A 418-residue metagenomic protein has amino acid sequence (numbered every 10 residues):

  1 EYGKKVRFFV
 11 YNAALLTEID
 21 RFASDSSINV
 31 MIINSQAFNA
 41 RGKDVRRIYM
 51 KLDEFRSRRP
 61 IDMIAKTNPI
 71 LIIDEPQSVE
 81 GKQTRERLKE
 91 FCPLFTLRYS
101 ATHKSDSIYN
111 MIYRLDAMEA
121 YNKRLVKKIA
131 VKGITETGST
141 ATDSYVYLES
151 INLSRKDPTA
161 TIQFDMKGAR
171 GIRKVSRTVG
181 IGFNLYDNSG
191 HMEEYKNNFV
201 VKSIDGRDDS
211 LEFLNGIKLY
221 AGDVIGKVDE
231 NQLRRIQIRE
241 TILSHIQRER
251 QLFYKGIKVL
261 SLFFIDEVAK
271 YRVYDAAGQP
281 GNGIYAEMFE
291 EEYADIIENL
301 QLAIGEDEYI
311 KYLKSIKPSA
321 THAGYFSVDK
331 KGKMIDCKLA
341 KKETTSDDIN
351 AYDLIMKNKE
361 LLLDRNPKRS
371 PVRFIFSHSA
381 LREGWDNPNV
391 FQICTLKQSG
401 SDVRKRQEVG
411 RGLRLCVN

Functional and structural regions predicted by a protein language model:
E1-I33, F38-K43, R47, E54-L71 (+3 more regions): Conserved C-terminal RecA-like helicase domain
S27-N29, T67-N68, C92-F95, K123-I129 (+1 more regions): Short glycine-/polar-rich loops that comprise or flank the Walker A/P-loop and associated switch/sensor motifs
N39, V79-E80, S105-D106, L415: Catalytic P-loop NTPase motifs of RecA-like helicase/translocase cores
R41-I48, A65, P76-E86, D386-P388: Conserved ATPase-coupling elements of RecA-like P-loop NTPase cores
D74-E75, A380: Walker B catalytic acidic pair
G81-D143: Post-DEXD/H (motif II) to motif III coupling segment of the RecA-like Helicase ATP-binding lobe
S377, L381-Q398, R404-V409: A short beta-strand element within the Helicase C-terminal
Q407, R411-N418: Conserved segment of the helicase C-terminal RecA-like domain
